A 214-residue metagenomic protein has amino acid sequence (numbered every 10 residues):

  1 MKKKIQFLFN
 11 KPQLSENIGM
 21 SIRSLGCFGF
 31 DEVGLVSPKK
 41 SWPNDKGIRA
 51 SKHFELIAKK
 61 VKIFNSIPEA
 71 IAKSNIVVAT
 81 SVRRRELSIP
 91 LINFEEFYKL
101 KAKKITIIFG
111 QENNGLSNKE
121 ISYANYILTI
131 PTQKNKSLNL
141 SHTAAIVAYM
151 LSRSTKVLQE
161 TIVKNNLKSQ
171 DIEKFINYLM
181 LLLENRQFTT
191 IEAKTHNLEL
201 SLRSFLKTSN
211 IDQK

Functional and structural regions predicted by a protein language model:
M1-K214: Post-transcriptional modification and biogenesis factors for structured RNAs of the translation apparatus
